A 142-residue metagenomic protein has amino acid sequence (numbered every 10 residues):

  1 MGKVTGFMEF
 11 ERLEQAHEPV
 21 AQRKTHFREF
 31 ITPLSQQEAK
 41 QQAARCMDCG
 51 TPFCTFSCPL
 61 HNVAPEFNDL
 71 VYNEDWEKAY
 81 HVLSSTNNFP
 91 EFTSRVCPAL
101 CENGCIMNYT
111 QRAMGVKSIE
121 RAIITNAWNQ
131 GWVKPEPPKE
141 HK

Functional and structural regions predicted by a protein language model:
M1-K142: Ferredoxin-type iron-sulfur electron-transfer modules and their immediate structural context
